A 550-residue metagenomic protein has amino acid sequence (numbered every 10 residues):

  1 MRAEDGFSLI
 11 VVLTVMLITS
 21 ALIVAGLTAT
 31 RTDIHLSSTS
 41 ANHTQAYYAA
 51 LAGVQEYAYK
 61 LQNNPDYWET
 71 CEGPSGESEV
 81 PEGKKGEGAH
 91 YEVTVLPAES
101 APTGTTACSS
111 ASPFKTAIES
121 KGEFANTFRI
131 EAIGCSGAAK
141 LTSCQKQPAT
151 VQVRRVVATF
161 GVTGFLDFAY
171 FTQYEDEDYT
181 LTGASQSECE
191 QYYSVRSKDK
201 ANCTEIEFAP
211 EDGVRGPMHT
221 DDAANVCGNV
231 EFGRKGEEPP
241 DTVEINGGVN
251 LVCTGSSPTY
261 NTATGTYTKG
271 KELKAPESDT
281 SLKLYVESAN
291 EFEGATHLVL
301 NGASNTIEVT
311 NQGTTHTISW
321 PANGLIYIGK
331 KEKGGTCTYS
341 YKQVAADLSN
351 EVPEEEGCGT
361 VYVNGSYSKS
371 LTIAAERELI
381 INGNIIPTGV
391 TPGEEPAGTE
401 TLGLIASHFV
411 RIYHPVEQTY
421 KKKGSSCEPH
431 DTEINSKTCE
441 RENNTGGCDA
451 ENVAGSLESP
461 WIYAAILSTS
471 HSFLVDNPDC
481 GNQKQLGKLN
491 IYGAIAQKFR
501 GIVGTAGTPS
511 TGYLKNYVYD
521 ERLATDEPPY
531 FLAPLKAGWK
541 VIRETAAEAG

Functional and structural regions predicted by a protein language model:
R2-N202, E207-P217, A546-G550: Beta-strand/loop motifs with alternating small/hydrophobic and polar/acidic residues, enriched in the first structured
E87-R129, F165-G550: C-terminal globular interaction/adhesion domains in large, modular proteins
